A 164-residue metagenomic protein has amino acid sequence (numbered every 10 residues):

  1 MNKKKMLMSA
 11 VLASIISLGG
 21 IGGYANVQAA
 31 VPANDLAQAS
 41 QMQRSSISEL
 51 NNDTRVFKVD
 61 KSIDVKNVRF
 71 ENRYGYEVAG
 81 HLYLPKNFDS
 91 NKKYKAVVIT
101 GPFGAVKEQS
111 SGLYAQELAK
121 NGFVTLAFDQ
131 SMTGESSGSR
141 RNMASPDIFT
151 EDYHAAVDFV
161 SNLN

Functional and structural regions predicted by a protein language model:
M1-A10, Q28: Bacterial Sec-dependent N-terminal signal peptides
V11-I16: Hydrophobic helical h-region of N-terminal Sec-dependent signal peptides in bacterial secretory/periplasmic proteins
G19-N34: Sec-dependent signal peptide cleavage junction
R44-K92: N-terminal cap/lid segment of alpha/beta-hydrolase-fold proteins
N91-P102: Short beta-strand element of the alpha/beta-hydrolase
G104-Q116, Q130: The serine-hydrolase catalytic nucleophile loop
E117-S137: Conserved alpha/beta-hydrolase
M143-N164: Alpha/beta-hydrolase active-site loop
